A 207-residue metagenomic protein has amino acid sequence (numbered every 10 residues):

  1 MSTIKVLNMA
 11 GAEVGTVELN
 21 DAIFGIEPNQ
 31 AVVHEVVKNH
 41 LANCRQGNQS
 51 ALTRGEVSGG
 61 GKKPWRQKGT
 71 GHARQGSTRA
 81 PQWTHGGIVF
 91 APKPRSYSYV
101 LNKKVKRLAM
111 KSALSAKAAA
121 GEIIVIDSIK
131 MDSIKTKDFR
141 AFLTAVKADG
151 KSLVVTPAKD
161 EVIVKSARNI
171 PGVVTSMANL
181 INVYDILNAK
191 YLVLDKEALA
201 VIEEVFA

Functional and structural regions predicted by a protein language model:
M1-Q46, A91-A207: Extended polybasic, low-complexity segments that bind anionic RNA or targeting/receptor surfaces
I4, N8, E18, H40 (+4 more regions): Exposed boundary/loop context
A31-K68: A short, flexible low-complexity segment enriched in Lys/Arg and Gly/Pro that occurs in N-terminal basic tails
R54-F90: Glycine/serine-rich anion-binding loops at beta->alpha junctions that coordinate negatively charged ligand groups
